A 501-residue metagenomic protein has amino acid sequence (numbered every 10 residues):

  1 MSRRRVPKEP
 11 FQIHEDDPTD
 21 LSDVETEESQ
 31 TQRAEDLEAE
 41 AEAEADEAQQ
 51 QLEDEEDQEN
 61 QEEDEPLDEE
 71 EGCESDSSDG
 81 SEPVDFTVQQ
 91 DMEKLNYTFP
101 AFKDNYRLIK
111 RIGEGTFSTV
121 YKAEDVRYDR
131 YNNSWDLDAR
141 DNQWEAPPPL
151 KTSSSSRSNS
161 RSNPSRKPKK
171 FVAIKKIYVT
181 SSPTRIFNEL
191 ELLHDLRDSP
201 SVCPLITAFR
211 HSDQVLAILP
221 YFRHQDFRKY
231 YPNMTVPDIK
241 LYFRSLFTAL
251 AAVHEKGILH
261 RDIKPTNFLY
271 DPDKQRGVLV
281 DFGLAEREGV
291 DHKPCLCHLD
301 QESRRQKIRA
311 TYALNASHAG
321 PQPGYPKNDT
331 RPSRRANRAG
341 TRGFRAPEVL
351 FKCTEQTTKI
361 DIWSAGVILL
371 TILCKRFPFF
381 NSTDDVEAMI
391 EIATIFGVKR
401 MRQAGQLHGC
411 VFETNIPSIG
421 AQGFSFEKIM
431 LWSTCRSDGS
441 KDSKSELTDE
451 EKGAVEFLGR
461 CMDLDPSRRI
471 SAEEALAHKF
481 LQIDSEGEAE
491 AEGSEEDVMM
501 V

Functional and structural regions predicted by a protein language model:
S2-A101, I109-K110: Juxta-kinase regulatory segment immediately upstream of eukaryotic protein kinase catalytic domains
F117-F187: ATP-binding glycine-rich loop module of kinase domains
V172, D198-T207: Conserved HxN/HPN-centered segment at the entrance to the catalytic loop of eukaryotic protein kinase-like domains
S212-D226: Conserved short submotifs of the Hanks-type protein kinase catalytic core that shape the nucleotide-binding pocket
Y242-F243: Activation segment signature within eukaryotic-like protein kinase domains
H254-D271: Catalytic-loop of the protein kinase fold
G289, E446-T448, G459-V501: Regulatory extensions flanking the kinase catalytic core
P321, Y325-P332, V398-F457: C-terminal lobe substrate-recognition/regulatory segment of protein kinase catalytic domains
